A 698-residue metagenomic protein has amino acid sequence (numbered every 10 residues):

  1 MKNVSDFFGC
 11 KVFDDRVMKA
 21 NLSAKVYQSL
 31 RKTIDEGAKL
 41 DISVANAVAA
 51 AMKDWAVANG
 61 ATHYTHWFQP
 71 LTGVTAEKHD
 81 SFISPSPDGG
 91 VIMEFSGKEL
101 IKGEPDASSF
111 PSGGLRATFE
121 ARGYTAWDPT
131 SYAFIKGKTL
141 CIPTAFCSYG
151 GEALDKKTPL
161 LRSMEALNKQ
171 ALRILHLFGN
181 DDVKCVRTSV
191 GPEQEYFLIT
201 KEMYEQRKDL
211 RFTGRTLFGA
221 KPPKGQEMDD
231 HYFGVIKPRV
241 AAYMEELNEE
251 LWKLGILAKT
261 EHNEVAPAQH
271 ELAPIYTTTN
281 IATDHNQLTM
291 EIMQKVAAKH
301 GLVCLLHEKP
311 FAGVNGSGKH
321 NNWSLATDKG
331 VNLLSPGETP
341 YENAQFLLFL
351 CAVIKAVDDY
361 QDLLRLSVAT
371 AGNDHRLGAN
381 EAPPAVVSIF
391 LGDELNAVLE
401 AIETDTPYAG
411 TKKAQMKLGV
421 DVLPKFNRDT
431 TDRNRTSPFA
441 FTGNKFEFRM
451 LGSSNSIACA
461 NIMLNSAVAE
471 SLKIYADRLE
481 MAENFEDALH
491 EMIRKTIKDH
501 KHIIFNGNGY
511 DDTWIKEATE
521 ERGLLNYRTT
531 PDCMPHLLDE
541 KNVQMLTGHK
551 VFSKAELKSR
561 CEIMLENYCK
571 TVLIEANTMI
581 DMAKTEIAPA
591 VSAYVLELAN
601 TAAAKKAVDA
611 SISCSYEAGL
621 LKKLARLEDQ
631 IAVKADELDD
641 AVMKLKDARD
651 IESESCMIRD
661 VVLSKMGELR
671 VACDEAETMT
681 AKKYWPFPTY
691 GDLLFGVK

Functional and structural regions predicted by a protein language model:
M1-D14, T33-D35, E152, P223-Y232: Gly-rich Lys/Arg/Thr-decorated short loops/hinges at beta-loop-alpha junctions or inter-strand turns that position
M1-K25, T139-L140, N263-L272: N-terminal flexible segment immediately upstream of the FAD-binding catalytic core in FAD-dependent oxidoreductases
F8-E120: Active-site core of metal-dependent hydrolases
V44-V48, F68-P70, K98-E99, F146 (+4 more regions): Active-site-proximal loop/turn and secondary-structure-junction residues that shape catalytic pockets, frequently
Q69, P87, W252, A298 (+18 more regions): Hydrophobic alpha-helix feature that most strongly marks membrane-spanning transmembrane helices and their immediate
G73-G89, P105-S108, R207, G214-T216 (+4 more regions): Short linear, low-complexity motifs centered on an aromatic residue
E120-L306, N315-G318, L325-M564: Glycine-rich, acidic/polar active-site loops that bind/position phosphate-bearing ligands
I493, K498-K698: C-terminal amphipathic alpha-helical interaction region
